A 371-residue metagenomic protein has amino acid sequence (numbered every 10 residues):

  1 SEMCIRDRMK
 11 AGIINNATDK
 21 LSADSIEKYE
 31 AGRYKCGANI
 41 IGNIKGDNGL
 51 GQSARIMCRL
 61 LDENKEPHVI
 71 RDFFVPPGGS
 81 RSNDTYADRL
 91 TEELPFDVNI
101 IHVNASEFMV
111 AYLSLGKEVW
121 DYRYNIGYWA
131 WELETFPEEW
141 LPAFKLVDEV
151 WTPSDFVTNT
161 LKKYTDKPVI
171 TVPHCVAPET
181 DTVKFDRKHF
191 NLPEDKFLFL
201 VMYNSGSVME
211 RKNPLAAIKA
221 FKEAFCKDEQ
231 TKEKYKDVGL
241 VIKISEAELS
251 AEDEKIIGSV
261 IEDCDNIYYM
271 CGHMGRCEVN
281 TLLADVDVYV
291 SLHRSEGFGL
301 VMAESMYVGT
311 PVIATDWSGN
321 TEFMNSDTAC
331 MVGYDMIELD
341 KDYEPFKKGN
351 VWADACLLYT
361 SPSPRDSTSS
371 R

Functional and structural regions predicted by a protein language model:
E2-R8, Y359-D366: Conserved small/polar residues in nucleotide/adenosyl-binding loops
I14, D148-N159, D166-T182: Donor nucleotide-sugar binding/catalytic pocket of nucleotide-sugar-dependent glycosyltransferases
S22, I26-Y29, N39-I41, F74-T160 (+1 more regions): Extended catalytic core of nucleotide-activated donor transferases of GT-like folds
K28-K35, V183-L198, E233-Y235: Nucleotide-sugar donor-binding and catalytic loop/hinge architecture of NDP-sugar-dependent glycosyltransferases
N39, P193-K212, I218-K222: Conserved donor-binding/catalytic core segment of Leloir-type glycosyltransferases
E252-C277: Nucleotide-activated donor-binding/catalytic signature segment of Leloir-type glycosyltransferases, i.e., the conserved
R294: Aromatic "clamp/platform" in nucleotide-sugar-dependent glycosyltransferases that forms part of the donor/acceptor
P311-A314, M324, C330-M331: Short hydrophobic beta-strand element within catalytic cores of glycosyltransferases and related nucleotide-activated
